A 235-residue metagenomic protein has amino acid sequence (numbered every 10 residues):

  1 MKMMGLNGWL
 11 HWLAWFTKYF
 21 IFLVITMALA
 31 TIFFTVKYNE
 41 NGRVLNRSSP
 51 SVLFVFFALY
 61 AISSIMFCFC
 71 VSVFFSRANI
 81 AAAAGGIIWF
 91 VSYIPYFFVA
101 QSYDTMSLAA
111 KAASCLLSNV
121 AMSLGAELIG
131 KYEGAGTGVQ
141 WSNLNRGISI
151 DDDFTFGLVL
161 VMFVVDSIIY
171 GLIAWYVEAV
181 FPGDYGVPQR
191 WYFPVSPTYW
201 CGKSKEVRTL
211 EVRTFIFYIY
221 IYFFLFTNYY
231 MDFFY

Functional and structural regions predicted by a protein language model:
M1-M3: Short cytoplasmic-facing helical segments at TM-TM junctions of multi-pass membrane proteins
N7-W9, L13-V212: Membrane-spanning alpha-helical segments of multipass transporters and channels
I216-F226, M231-F233: Intrinsically disordered, low-complexity terminal segments enriched in Ser/Thr
